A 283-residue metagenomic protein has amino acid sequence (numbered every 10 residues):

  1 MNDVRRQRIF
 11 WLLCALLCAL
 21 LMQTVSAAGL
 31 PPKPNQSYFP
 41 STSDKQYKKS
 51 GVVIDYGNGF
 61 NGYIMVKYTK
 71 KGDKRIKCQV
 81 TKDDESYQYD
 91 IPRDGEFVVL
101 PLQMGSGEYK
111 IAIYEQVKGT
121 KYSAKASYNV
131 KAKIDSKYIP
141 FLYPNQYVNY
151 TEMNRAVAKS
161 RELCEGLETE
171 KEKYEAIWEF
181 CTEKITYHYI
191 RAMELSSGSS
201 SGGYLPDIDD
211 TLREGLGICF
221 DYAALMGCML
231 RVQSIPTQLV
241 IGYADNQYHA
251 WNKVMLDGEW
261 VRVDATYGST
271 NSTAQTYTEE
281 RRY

Functional and structural regions predicted by a protein language model:
M1-N2, V263: Intrinsic-disorder/low-complexity regions
N2-K171, Y283: N-terminal accessory/pre-domain segments preceding catalytic cores
C78, P92, K125, R191 (+3 more regions): General "foldedness" signal
Q146-E214, G258-R262, N271, R281: Secondary-structure boundary elements
D221-Y283: Hydrophobic/aromatic-rich core segments of domains that either
